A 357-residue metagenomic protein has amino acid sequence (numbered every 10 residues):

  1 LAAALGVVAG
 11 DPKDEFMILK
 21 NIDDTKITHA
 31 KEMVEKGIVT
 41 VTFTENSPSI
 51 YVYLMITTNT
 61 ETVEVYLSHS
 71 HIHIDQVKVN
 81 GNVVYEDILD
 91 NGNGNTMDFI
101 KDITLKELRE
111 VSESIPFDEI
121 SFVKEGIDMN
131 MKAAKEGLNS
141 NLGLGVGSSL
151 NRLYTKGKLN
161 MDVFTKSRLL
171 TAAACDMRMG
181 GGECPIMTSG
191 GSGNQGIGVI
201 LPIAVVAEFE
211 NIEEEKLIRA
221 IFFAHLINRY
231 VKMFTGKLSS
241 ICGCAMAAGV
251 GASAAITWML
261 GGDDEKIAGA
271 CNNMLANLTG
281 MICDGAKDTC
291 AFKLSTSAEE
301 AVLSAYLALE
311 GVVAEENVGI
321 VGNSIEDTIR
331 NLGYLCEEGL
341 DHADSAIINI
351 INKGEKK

Functional and structural regions predicted by a protein language model:
L1-D11, I27-V39, K216-K266, A270 (+1 more regions): A structural-propensity feature for long, helix-poor, extended segments
V7, G196-I212, S253-G261: Alpha-helical support elements that line or immediately flank enzyme active sites and cofactor-binding pockets
K13-T28, F43-I56, L105-R109, S121-K156 (+1 more regions): Functionally critical mobile loop/hinge segments
V34-G181, I348-K357: Signature of multi-pass transmembrane helix bundles
K124, M161, T165, G196-I200 (+4 more regions): Conserved structured core elements
L153-A172, A204-F223, D264-N272, A346-K353 (+1 more regions): An acidic intrinsically disordered interaction segment
M177-G182, E208-N211, Y230: Short juxtamembrane and helix-loop transition motifs at transmembrane-helix boundaries in membrane proteins
C184-L201, G243-A247: Conserved phosphate/anionic-ligand binding catalytic regions in large, soluble enzymes, centered on
